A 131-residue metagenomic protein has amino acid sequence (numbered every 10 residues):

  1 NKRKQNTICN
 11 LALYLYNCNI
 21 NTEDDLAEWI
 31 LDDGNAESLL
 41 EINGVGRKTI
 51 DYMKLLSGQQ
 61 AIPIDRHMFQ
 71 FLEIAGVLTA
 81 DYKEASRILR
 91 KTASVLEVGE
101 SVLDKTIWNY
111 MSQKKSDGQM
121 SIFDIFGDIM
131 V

Functional and structural regions predicted by a protein language model:
N1-I42: Alpha-helical ds-nucleic-acid-binding substructure associated with the helix-hairpin-helix region of base-excision DNA
R3-T7, T49, V102-L103: Residue-level detector of well-ordered alpha-helical segments, enriched for hydrophobic/aromatic packing positions
K4, I64, A85: Hydrophobic (often cysteine-bearing) scaffold residues that line and stabilize catalytic clefts of nucleotide/cofactor
C9-L13, Y82-V131: A basic, often C-terminal nucleic-acid-binding module that engages the phosphate backbone, implemented in DNA
I30-G76: Catalytic DNA-binding helix-loop module of base-excision-repair DNA glycosylases/AP lyases
I74-A75, T79, G127: Long, compositionally biased
